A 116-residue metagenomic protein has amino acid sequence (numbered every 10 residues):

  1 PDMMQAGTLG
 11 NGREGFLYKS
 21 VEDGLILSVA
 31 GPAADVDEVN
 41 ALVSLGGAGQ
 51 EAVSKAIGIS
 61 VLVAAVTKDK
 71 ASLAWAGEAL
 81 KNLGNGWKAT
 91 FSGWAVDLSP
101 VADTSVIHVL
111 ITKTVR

Functional and structural regions predicted by a protein language model:
P1-G31: Extracytoplasmic/periplasm-facing segments of secreted or lipoprotein envelope proteins
P1-M3, A34-V39, V106: A broad structural signal for short, well-ordered beta-strand segments within beta-sheet-rich domains
P1-N11, K68-W94: Short glycine-rich, low-complexity/disordered patches
A6, E22-G24, I59, G77 (+1 more regions): Generic N-terminal initiation segments characterized by hydrophobic and/or small/turn-forming residues
G12-F16, D37, S105-I107: Short beta-strand micro-motifs in enzyme catalytic cores
K19-D23, L42-G47, L110-R116: Secondary-structure transition/turn motif
L25-N82: Long, charged/polar, surface-exposed segments that mediate recognition or autoinhibition
G86-T114: Short, exposed beta-strand-loop hairpins at the edges of beta-sheets in extracellular/periplasmic proteins
